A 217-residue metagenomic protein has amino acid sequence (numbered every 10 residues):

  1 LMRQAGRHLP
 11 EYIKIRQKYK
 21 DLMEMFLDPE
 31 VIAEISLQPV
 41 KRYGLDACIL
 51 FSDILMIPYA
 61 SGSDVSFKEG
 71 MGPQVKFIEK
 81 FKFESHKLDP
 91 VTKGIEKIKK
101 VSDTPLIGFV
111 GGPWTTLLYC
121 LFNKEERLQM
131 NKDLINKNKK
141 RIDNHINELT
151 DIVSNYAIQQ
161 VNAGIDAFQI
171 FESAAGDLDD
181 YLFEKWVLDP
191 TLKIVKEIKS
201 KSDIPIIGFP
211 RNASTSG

Functional and structural regions predicted by a protein language model:
L1-F67, V101, K193: N-terminal basic, low-complexity leaders that serve as flexible interaction/assembly modules and, when applicable, as
L1-G6, K87-G217: Active-site loop segments of alpha/beta catalytic cores
H8, D64, G72-Q74, V110 (+1 more regions): Compositionally biased, intrinsically disordered low-complexity regions
I15, E34, G70, K80 (+3 more regions): Generic signature of intrinsically disordered, low-complexity segments enriched in small/polar residues
R16-K20, K68-K80, Q129-D133: Active-site gating loops and adjacent loop-to-helix segments of metal-dependent hydrolytic enzymes
M23-L27, E79-D89, D143: The substrate-binding groove and active-site-proximal loops of carbohydrate-active enzymes, especially glycoside
A47-S85, I165-E184: Glycine-rich, proline-tolerant flexible connector loops at the mouths of alpha/beta enzymes
